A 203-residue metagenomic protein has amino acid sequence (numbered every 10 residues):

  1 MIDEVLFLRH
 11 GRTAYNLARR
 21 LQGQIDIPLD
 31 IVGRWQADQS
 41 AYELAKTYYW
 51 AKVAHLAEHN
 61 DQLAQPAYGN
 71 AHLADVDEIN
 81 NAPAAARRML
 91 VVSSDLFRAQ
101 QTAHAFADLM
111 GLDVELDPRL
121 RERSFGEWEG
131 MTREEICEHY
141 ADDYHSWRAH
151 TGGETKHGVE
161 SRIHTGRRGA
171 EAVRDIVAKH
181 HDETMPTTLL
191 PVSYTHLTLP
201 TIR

Functional and structural regions predicted by a protein language model:
I2-V5: Extreme N-terminal starter segment of soluble prokaryotic enzymes
L8-R9, A14-L112, H139, G166-G169: Active-site-proximal alpha-helix that buttresses catalytic centers in soluble enzyme cores
G11, S94-L96, R119, T187-Y194: Short, well-ordered beta-to-alpha junction loops that form the rim of enzyme active sites and present histidine/acidic
T13, E122, T201: Short, glycine/acidic-enriched loop or turn micro-motifs at the edges of active sites
A18, I31, G126-E127, I202: Short, function-defining helix-loop hinge/capping sites that tune catalysis or transport
T47-Y48, P83-R87, I176-T187: Glycine-rich phosphate-binding loop signature in dinucleotide/nucleotide-binding domains
A107-E171: Phosphate-handling substructures
T195-T201: Conserved small/polar residues in nucleotide/adenosyl-binding loops
